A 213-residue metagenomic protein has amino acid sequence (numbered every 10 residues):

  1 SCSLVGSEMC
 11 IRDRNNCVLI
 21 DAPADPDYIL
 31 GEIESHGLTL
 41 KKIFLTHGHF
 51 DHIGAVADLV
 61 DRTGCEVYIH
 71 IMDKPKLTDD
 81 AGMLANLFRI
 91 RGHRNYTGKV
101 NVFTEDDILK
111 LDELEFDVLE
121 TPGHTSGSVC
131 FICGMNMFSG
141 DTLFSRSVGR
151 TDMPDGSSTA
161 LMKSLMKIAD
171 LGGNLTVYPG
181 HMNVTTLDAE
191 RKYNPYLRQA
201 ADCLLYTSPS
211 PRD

Functional and structural regions predicted by a protein language model:
S1-G6, I11, Y206-D213: Single conserved hydrophobic/aromatic residue that forms the stacking wall/gate of nucleotide- or nucleobase-binding
S7-E8, N101, D106-D107, V129 (+1 more regions): Residue-level detector of beta-strand structural context in well-folded domains
S7-H36, C130-G140: Conserved beta-strand hairpin/beta-sheet module of binuclear metal-dependent hydrolase folds, prominently
A24, F50, D73, G123 (+4 more regions): Short, glycine/acidic-enriched loop or turn micro-motifs at the edges of active sites
D25-K110, P195-Q199: Active-site HxH/HxHxD metal-binding segment of metal-dependent hydrolases
G31-E34, D61, K163-D170, P209: Surface-exposed alpha-helical segments enriched in charged/polar residues
G82-N86, E115-D202: Metallo-beta-lactamase
